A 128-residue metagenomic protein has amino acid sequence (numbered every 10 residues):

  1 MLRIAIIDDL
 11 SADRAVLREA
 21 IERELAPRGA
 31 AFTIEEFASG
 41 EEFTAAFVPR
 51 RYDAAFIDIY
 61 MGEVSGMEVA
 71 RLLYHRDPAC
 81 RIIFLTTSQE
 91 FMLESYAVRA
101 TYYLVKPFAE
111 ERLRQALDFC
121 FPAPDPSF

Functional and structural regions predicted by a protein language model:
D8, D58-I59: Active-site residues of response regulator receiver
D13, G62: The feature encodes the CheY-like receiver
E36-A54: Acidic, metal-coordinating helix/loop segments flanking the phosphotransfer/catalytic sites of two-component signaling
S39, S65-E68: Acidic catalytic/metal-coordinating carboxylates
V48-Y52, L72-A79, V98: Conserved phosphotransfer cores of two-component systems
A79-Q89: A short, hydrophobic beta-strand element within the central beta-sheet of small alpha/beta folds
F108-L117: C-terminal output helix
